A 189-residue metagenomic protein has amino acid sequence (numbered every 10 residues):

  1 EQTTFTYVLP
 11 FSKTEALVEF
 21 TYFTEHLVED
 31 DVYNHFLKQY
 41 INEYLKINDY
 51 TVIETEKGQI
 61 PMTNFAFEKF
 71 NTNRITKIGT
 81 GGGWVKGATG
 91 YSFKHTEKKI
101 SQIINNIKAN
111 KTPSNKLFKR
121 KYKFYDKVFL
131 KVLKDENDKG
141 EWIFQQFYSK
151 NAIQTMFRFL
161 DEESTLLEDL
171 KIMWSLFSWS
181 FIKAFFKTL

Functional and structural regions predicted by a protein language model:
E1-D30: Conserved FAD-binding catalytic core of PHBH/FMO-like flavoproteins
E1-P10, P61-I78, F124-G140: A broadly tuned preference for mixed-charge, low-complexity surface segments
Q2, L17, T21, F36 (+3 more regions): Generic preference for well-ordered secondary structure
Q2, T24-Q102: FAD/FMN-dependent oxidoreductases across multiple families
A16, K77-G81, R120-F124: Short acidic (Asp/Glu) and glycine-rich catalytic loops that position anionic groups and cofactors
S101-L189: C-terminal helical "tail/cap" subdomain of flavin- and related membrane-associated enzymes
